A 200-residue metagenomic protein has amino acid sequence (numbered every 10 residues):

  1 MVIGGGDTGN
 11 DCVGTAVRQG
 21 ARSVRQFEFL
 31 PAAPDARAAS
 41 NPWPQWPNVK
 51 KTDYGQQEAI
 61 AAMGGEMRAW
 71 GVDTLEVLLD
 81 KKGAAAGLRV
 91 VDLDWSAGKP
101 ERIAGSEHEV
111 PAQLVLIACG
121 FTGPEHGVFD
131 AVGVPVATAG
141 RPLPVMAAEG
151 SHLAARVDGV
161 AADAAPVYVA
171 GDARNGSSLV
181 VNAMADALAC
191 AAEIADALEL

Functional and structural regions predicted by a protein language model:
M1-G6: Beta1/beta-strand and adjacent pyrophosphate-binding region of the FAD-binding site in flavoprotein oxidoreductases
T8-C12, A32-A36, E76-L78, W95-G98 (+2 more regions): Flexible loop/turn segments at secondary-structure boundaries
G9-G14, Q19-G20, A170-L200: A conserved FAD-binding loop/helix module that cradles the flavin
V13-E76: Rossmann-like dinucleotide-binding cores of NAD(P)H-dependent redox enzymes
Q19, F27, D80, V91 (+4 more regions): Change "in soluble alpha/beta enzymes" to "in soluble alpha/beta proteins
V24, G65, A69, A85-G87 (+3 more regions): Active-site lining segments that contact anionic ligands and/or coordinate catalytic metals
L78-H108: Conserved beta-strand-loop-beta-strand element in the redox core of flavoprotein oxidoreductases
S96-S177: FAD-site-proximal beta/loop scaffold in flavoenzymes
